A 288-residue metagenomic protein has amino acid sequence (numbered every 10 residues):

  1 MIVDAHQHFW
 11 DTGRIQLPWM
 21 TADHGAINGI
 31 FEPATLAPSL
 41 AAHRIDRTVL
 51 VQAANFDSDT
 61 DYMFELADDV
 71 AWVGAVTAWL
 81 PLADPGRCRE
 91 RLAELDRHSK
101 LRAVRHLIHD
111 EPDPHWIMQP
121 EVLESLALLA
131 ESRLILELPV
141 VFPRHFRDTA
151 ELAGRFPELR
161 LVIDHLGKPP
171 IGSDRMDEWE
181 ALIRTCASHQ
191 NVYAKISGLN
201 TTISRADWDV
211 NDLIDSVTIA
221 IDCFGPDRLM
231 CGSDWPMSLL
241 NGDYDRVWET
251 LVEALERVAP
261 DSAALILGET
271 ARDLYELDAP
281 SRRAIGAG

Functional and structural regions predicted by a protein language model:
M1-M20: Replace "His-x-His-based motif
M1-V3, A26-R47, I219, C223-M230 (+1 more regions): Mid-to-C-terminal alpha-helical segments outside catalytic/metal-binding sites
H6, T48, M63, V76 (+7 more regions): Conserved, mostly hydrophobic/aromatic
T21-G29, A34-D57, V73-P81, R102-H106 (+1 more regions): Divalent metal-dependent hydrolysis catalytic cores, especially in the metallo-beta-lactamase
F31-L36, S58-D61, R87-E90, F146-R147 (+1 more regions): Alpha-helical scaffolding within the catalytic cores of extracellular/periplasmic polymer-degrading hydrolases
S58-E151, K195-L199, A206-D207: Active-site gating/metal-coordination segments in enzymes
S58-W72, F156-V162, L213-D222, Y244-A254: Short, electropositive alpha-helical surface patch
W116-M230, A284-G288: Catalytic pocket-lining loop regions of alpha/beta-barrel enzymes, especially the amidohydrolase/enolase/GH5 lineages
